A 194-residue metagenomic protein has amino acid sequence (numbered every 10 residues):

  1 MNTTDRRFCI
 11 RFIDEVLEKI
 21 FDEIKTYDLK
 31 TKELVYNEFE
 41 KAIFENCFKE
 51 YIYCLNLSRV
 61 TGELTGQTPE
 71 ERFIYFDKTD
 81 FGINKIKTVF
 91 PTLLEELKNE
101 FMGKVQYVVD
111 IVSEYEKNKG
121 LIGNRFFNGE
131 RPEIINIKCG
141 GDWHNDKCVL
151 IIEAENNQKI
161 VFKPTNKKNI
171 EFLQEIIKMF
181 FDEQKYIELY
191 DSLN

Functional and structural regions predicted by a protein language model:
M1-K32: Intrinsically disordered, low-structural-confidence terminal and linker regions
I20-I24, T31, V35-N194: Conserved ATP-binding subdomain of kinase catalytic cores across diverse folds
